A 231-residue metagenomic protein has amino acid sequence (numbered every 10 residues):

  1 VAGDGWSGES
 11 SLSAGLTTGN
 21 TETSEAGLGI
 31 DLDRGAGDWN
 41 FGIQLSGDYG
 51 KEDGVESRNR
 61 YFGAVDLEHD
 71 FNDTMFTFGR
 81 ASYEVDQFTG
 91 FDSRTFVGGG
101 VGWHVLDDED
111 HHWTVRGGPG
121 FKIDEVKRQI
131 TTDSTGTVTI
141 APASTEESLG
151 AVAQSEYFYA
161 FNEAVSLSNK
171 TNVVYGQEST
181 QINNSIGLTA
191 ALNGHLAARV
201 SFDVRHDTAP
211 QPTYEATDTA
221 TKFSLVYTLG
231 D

Functional and structural regions predicted by a protein language model:
V1-L45, K51, K127, E146-L149: Outer-membrane beta-barrel initiation region
W6, G37-I43, T74-T77, E109-W113 (+3 more regions): Repeated loop/turn-to-beta-strand initiation elements of outer-membrane beta-barrel proteins
S10-L12, I43-L45, G79, G99 (+5 more regions): Membrane-embedded beta-strand positions of outer-membrane beta-barrel proteins
S13, D31-G35, D66-E68, S82 (+5 more regions): Transmembrane beta-barrel domains of outer membrane proteins
A14-T18, A36, G47-K51, Y83-Q87 (+5 more regions): Transmembrane beta-strands of outer-membrane beta-barrel pores
L16-S24, E52-R58, V85-S93, E147 (+2 more regions): Solvent-exposed loop/turn segments connecting transmembrane beta-strands in outer-membrane beta-barrel proteins
G98, L188-A191, T217-D231: Outer-membrane beta-barrel "beta-signal"
D110-A197: Outer-membrane beta-barrel transmembrane domain signature
